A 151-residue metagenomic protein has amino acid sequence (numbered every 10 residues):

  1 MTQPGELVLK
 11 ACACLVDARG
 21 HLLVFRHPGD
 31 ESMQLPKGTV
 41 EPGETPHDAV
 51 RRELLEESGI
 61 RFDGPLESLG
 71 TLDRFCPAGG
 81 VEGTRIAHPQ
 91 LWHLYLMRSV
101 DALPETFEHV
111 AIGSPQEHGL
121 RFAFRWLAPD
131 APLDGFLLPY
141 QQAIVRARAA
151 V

Functional and structural regions predicted by a protein language model:
M1-L35: N-terminal strand-loop-strand
V8-C12, Q90-L94, R121: Short hydrophobic/aromatic beta-strand or adjacent loop that forms the aromatic wall/cage of a ligand/substrate-binding
V16-L22, D30, E41-P42, R74-P77 (+1 more regions): Short, charged/polar surface micro-motifs in flexible loops or helix N-caps
G29-E31, F62-G64, G70, P89-H93: A generic structural signal for short beta-strands and their flanking turns/coil linkers
M33-K37, Q116-H118: A short, polar/proline- and glycine-enriched secondary-structure boundary/capping micro-motif
L35-T71: The catalytic Nudix box helix
R74-A111, R125, D130, A143-R148: Active-site-adjacent beta-strand/loop module that shapes the phosphate/pyrophosphate-binding cleft
P115-W126: Short, cationic low-complexity segments
